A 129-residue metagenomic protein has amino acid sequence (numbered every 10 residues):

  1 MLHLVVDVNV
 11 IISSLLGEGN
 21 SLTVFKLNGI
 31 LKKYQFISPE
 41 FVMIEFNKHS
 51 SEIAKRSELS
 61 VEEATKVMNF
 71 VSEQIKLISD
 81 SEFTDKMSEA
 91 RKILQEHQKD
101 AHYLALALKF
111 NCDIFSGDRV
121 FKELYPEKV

Functional and structural regions predicted by a protein language model:
M1-S38: Short, well-structured N-terminal submotif of metal-dependent ribonuclease cores
V6-D7, I37-E40, Q95-D100, D118 (+1 more regions): Histidine- and aromatic-rich ligand-binding microenvironments
V10-I11, V42, Y103, V120-F121: Alpha-helix capping/helix-boundary segments
I12-L15, E89-Q95: Short, flexible loop segments at the rims of nucleotide/cofactor-binding pockets, characterized by
L15-L16, S50, Y125: Short, flexible helix/strand-to-coil boundary loops that buttress conserved ligand/catalytic motifs in alpha/beta
E18-N20, L59-V61, Q95-H97: Short gly/ser/thr-rich secondary-structure transition/capping motifs
L27-K33, I37-E89: PIN-domain endoribonuclease scaffold, especially VapC-family toxins
L104, L108-V129: Acidic, PIN/NYN-like endoribonuclease modules and their adjacent C-terminal/linker elements
